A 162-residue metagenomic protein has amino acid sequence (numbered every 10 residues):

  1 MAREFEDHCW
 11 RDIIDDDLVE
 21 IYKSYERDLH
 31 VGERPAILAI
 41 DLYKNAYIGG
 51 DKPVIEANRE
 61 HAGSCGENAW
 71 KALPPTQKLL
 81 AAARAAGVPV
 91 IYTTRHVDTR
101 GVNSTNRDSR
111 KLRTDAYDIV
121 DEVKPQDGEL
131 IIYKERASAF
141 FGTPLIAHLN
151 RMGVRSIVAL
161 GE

Functional and structural regions predicted by a protein language model:
M1-Q126: Active-site acidic carboxylates
T93, L160-E162: Structural motif
R113-T114, V120-L160: Internal catalytic-core helix/loop-beta-alpha segment that presents or stabilizes conserved functional determinants
